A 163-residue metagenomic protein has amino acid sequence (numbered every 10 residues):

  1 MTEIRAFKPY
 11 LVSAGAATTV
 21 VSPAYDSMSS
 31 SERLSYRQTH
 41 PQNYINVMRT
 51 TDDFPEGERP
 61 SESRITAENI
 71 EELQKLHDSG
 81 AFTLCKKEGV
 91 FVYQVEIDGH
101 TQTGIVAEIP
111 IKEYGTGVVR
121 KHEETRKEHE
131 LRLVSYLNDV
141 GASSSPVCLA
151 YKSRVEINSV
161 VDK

Functional and structural regions predicted by a protein language model:
M1-K163: A cross-family signal for N-terminal binding/gating loops and helix N-caps that shape access to the active site
